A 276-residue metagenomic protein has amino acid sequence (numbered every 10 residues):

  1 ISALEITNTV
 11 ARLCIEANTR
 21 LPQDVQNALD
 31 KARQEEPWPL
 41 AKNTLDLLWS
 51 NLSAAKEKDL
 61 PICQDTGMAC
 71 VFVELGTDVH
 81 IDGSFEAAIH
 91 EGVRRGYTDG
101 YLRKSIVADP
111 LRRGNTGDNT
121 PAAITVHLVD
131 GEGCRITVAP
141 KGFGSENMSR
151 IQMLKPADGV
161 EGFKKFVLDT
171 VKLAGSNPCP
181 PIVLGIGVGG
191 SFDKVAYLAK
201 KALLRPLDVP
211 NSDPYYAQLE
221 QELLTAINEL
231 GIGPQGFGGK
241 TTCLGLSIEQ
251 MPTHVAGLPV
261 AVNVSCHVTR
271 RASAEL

Functional and structural regions predicted by a protein language model:
I1-I186, S191-L276: Non-transmembrane, aqueous-exposed alpha-helical and coiled segments at domain scale
